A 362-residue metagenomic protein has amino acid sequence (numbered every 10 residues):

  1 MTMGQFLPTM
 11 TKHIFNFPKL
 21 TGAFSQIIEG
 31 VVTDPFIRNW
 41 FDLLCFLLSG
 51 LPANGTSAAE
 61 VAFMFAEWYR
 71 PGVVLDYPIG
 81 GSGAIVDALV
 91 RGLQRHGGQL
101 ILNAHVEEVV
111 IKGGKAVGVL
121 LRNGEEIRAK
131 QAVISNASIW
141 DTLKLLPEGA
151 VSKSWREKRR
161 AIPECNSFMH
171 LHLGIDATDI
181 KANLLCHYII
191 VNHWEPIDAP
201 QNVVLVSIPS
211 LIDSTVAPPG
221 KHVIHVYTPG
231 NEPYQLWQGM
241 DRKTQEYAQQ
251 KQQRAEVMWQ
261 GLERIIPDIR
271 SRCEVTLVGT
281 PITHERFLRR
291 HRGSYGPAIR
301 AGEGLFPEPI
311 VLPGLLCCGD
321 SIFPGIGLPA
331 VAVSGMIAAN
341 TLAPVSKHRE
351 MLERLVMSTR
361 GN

Functional and structural regions predicted by a protein language model:
M1-T56: Rossmann-like flavin
M3-I14, A53-V90: Helix-loop-beta segment of a Rossmann-like dinucleotide-binding subdomain
R38-A53, Q201, L205, R264-P324: A glycine-rich dinucleotide-binding beta-alpha-beta segment and adjacent secondary-structure elements that constitute
P78, H105-P219, S358-T359: Mid-domain catalytic core of redox enzymes that form a hydrophobic substrate pocket/lid adjacent to a catalytic redox
G92-E107: A conserved beta-strand/loop element that lines the FAD pocket in flavoprotein oxidoreductases
H105-K112, P281, A343-N362: Active-site-proximal substrate-binding core of FAD-dependent oxidoreductases
D176-I282: C-terminal segments that line or cap access tunnels to active or ligand-binding sites in enzymes and enzyme-associated
D320-S346: A conserved FAD-binding loop/helix module that cradles the flavin
